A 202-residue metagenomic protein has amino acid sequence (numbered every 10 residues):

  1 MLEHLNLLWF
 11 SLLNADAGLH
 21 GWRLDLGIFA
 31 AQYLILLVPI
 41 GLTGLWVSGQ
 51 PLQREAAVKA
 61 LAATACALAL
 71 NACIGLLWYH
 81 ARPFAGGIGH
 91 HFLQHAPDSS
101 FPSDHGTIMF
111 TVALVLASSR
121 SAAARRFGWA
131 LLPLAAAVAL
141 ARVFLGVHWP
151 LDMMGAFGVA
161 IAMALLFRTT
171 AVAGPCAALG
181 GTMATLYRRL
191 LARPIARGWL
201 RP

Functional and structural regions predicted by a protein language model:
M1-V38, A72-D98, T182-P202: N-terminal transmembrane-helix/juxtamembrane module of multi-pass inner/ER membrane proteins
A17-D25, S48, L52, A56 (+1 more regions): Membrane-helix interfacial "entry" motifs
Q32, V47-Q50, T169: Polar helix-capping/helix-linker motif
Y33, L37, A60-L68, A72 (+2 more regions): Alpha-helical transmembrane spans of integral membrane proteins, capturing the lipid-embedded, hydrophobic core of TM
P39-V47, A117: Hydrophobic, aromatic-rich transmembrane alpha-helices and their immediate juxtamembrane boundary segments
Q53-S121, R125-R126: Membrane-interface loops
L93-P202: Membrane-embedded catalytic cores of phosphoryl/pyrophosphoryl-handling enzymes
